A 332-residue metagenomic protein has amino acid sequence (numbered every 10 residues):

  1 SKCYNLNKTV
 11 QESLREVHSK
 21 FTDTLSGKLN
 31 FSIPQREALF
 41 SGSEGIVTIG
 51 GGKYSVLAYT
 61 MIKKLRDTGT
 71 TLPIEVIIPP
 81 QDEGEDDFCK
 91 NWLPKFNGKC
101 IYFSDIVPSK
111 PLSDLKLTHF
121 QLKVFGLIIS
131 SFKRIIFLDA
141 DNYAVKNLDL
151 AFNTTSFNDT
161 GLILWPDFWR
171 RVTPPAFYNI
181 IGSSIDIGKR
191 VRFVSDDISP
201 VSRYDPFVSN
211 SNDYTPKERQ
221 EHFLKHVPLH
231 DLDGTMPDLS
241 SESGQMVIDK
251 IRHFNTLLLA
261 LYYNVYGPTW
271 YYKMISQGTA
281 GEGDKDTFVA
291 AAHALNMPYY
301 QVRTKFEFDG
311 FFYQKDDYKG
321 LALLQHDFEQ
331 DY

Functional and structural regions predicted by a protein language model:
S1-Y332: Glycosyltransferase catalytic domains, chiefly GT-A lineage
